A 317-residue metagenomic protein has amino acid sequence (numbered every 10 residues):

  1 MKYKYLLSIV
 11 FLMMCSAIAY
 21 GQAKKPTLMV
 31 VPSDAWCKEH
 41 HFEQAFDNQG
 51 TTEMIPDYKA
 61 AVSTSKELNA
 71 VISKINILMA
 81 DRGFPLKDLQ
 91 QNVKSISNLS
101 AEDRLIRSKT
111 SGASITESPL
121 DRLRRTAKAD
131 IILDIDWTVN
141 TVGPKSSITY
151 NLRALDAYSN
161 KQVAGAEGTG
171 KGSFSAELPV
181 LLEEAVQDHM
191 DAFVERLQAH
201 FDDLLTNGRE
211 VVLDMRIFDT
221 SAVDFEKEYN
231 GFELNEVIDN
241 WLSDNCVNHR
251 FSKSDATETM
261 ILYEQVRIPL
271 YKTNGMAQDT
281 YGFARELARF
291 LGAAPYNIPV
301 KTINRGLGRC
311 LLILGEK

Functional and structural regions predicted by a protein language model:
Y3-C15: Sec-dependent N-terminal signal peptides
Q22-F42, K161-R250, F283, A294 (+2 more regions): C-terminal/domain-edge helix-coil "capping" segments
A23-K25, K66, A70, K74 (+5 more regions): Extracytoplasmic
K38-H41, I96-S100, V142-K145, A222-V223: Extracytoplasmic/secreted cell-surface and envelope-processing proteins
F42-T126, I132, F232-Y271, G275-A293: N-terminal segment of the mature soluble domain
N92-T110, L155-L178: Short, flexible helix-coil linker/hinge segments at the edges of structured domains or between repeats
D130-F174, R305-K317: Amphipathic beta-strand/beta-sheet edge segments enriched in Tyr/Trp
L287-K317: C-terminal basic regulatory modules in eukaryotic proteins
